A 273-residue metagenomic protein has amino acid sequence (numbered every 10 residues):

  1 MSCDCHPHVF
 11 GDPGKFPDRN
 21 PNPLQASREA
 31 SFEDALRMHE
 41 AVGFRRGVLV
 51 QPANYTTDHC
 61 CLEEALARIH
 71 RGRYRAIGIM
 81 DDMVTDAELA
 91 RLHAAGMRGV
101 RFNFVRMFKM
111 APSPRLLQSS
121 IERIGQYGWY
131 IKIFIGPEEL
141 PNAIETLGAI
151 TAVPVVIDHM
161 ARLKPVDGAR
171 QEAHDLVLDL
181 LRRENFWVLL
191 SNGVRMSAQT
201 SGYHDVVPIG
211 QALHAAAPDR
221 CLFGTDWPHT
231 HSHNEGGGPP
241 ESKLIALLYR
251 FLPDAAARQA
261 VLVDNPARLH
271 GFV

Functional and structural regions predicted by a protein language model:
M1-C3, R28-R46, P218-R220, N234-V273: Mid-to-C-terminal alpha-helical segments outside catalytic/metal-binding sites
M1-Y127, H204, K243: Mid-domain alpha/beta scaffold segments of enzyme catalytic cores
H6, L62, V100, I124 (+5 more regions): Divalent metal-coordination and catalytic microenvironments
P7, V50-Q51, G78-D81, F102-F104 (+4 more regions): A cross-domain feature marking catalytic cores of carbohydrate-active enzymes and several ubiquitous metabolic/repair
F10-P13, N54-T57, M83-V84, M107-F108 (+4 more regions): Active-site environment of divalent metal-dependent phosphoester hydrolases
D34, C61-E64, S119, N142 (+4 more regions): Alpha-helical elements of Rossmann-like donor-binding domains used by nucleotide-donor carbohydrate transfer enzymes
T57-R73, I157, I209-A217, G238-Y249: Short, electropositive alpha-helical surface patch
S113-F223, H231: Catalytic pocket-lining loop regions of alpha/beta-barrel enzymes, especially the amidohydrolase/enolase/GH5 lineages
